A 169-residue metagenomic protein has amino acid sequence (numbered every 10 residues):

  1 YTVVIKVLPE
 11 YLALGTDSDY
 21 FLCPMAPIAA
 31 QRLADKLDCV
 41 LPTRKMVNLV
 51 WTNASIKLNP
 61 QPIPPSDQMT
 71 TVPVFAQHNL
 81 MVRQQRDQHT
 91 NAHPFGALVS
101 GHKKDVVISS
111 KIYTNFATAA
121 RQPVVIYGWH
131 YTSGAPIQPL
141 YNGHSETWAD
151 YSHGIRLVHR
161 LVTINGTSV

Functional and structural regions predicted by a protein language model:
Y1-P27, H159-L161: A short glycine-rich, aromatic-capped structural motif
V3, L37, Y151-H153: Residues that flank catalytic or metal-binding motifs in active/ligand-binding sites
K6, V40-T43, I108, R156-V158: Structural recognition of the beta-strand scaffold that forms the well-ordered cores of secreted hydrolase catalytic
L12, V47-L49, V162-I164: Solvent-exposed loop/turn segments at secondary-structure junctions within structured extracellular/periplasmic domains
D17, V47, T167: Short acidic, gly/pro-rich beta-turn/loop elements at beta-sheet edges and active-site/ligand-binding grooves
Y20-I28, L41, T147-S152: Soluble non-cytosolic domains of exported or imported proteins
P27-P94: Conserved hydrophobic ligand-interaction patch in extracellular adhesion modules
S66-V169: C-terminal, surface-exposed recognition/capping segments
